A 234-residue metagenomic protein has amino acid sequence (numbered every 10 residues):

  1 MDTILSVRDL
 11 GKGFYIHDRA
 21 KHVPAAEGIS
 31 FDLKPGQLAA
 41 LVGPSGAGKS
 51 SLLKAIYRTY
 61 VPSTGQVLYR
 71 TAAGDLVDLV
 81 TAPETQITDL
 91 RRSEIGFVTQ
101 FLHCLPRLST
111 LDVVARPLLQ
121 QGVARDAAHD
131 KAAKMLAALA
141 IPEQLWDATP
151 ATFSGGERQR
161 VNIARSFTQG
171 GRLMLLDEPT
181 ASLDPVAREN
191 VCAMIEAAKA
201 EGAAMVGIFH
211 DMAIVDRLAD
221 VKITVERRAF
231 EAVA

Functional and structural regions predicted by a protein language model:
L5, P24-A26, L90: Conserved structural motif at the start of ABC-family nucleotide-binding domains
Y57: Helix-to-loop junction immediately C-terminal to a conserved catalytic motif
Q66-D89: ABC ATPase NBD Q-loop/coupling interface
D75-D78, A127-Q144: Conserved ABC ATPase "signature" region
F101, L108-L119: Q-loop/switch helix immediately C-terminal to the Walker
T149-F153, E157: Conserved ABC ATPase signature
S166-F167: ABC ATPase C-loop
M174-D177: Catalytic Walker B motif of ABC-type/P-loop ATPase nucleotide-binding domains
